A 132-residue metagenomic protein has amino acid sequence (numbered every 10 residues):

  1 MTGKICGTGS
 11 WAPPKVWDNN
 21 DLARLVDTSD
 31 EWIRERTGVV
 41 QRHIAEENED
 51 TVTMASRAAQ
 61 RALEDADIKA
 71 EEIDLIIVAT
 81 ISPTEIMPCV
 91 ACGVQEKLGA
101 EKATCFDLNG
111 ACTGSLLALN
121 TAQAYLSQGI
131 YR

Functional and structural regions predicted by a protein language model:
M1-D74, L98: Conserved "HGTGT" condensation-loop signature of ketosynthase/thiolase-family condensing enzymes that catalyze
K4, I77, D107: Conserved beta-strand segments that form the floor/walls of ligand-binding pockets within enzyme and binding domains
R34-T53, T80-R132: Conserved catalytic cysteine-centered active-site region of acyl-thioester-dependent Claisen-condensing enzymes
D74-T80: Short glycine-rich or small-residue beta-strand-to-loop segments that form or flank ligand, phosphate, metal/Fe-S
